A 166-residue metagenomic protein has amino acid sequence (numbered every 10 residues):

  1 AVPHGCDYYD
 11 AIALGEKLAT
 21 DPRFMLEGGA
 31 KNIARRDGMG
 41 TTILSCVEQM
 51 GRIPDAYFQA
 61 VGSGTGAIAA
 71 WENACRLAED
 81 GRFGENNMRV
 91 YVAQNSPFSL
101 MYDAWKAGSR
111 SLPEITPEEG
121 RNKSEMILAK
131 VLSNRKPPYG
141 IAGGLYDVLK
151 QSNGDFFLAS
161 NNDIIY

Functional and structural regions predicted by a protein language model:
V2, C6-R23, A34, R76-N87 (+1 more regions): Active-site/ligand-binding loops adjacent to catalytic centers
K17-G81, I165: Active-site/ligand-binding-proximal alpha/beta "capping" segment
